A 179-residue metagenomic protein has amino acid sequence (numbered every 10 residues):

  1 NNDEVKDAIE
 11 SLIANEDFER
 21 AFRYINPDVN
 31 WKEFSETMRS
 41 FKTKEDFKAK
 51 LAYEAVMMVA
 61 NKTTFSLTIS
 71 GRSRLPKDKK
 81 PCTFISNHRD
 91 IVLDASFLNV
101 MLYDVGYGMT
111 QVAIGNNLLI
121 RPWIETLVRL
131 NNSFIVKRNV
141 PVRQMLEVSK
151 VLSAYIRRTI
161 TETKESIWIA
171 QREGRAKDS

Functional and structural regions predicted by a protein language model:
N1-C82, H88-N99, Y103, E125 (+1 more regions): Membrane-anchoring hydrophobic helices of lipid-metabolizing enzymes
I69-R74, I114-L118, P122-I124, A154-R158: Catalytic micro-motifs at enzyme active sites that drive phosphoryl/nucleotidyl and oxygen chemistry
K79-H88, L152-S179: Conserved Motif II region of HX4D acyltransferases
I91-D94, I120-P122, A176-S179: Short catalytic/ligand-binding loop motif for oxyanion handling, primarily in non-cytosolic enzymes, centered on
L102-V112: A short alpha->loop->secondary-structure connector
T110, E147-K150, A154: Basic/hydrophobic alpha-helical interface regions
Q111-L146: Conserved nucleotide-cofactor-binding alpha/beta core module
